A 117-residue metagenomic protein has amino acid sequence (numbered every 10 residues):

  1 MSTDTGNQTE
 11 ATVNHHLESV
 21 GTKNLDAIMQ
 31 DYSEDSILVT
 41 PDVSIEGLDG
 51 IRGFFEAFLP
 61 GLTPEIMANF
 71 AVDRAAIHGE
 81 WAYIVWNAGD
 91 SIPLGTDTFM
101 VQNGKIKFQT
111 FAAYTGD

Functional and structural regions predicted by a protein language model:
M1-Q30, E34: Short, low-complexity N-terminal intrinsically disordered segments enriched in polar/charged residues
S2-D4, V39, R52-D117: A beta-strand edge to alpha-helix "cap/lid" segment located at domain peripheries
L17, T40, L48: N-terminal/domain-start segments enriched in small and hydrophobic, helix-friendly residues, covering either
T22, D26, G50, K107: Short, flexible micro-motifs
V43-E46, S91: Glycine-/small-residue-rich active-site loops that bind phosphorylated ligands and cofactors
I45-G53: Short beta-edge strand/loop motif at the mouth of beta-sheet-based domains
